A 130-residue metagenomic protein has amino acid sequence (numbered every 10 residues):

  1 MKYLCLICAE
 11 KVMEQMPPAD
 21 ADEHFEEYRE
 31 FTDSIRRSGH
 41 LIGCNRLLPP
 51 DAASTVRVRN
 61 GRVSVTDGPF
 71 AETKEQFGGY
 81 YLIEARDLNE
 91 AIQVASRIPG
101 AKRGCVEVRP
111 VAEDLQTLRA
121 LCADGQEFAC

Functional and structural regions predicted by a protein language model:
M1-C130: Conserved, structured core segments of small domains
